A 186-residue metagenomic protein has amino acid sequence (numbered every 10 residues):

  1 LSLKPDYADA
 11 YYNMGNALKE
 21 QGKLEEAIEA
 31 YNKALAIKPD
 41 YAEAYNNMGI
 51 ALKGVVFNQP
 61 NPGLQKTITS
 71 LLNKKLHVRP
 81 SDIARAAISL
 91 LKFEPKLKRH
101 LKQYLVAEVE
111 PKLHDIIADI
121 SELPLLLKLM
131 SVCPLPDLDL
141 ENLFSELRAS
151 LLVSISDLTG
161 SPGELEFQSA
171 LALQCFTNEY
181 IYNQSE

Functional and structural regions predicted by a protein language model:
L1-E186: Alpha-helical solenoid repeat scaffolds of the TPR/TPR-like class and their adjacent stem/linker regions that mediate
